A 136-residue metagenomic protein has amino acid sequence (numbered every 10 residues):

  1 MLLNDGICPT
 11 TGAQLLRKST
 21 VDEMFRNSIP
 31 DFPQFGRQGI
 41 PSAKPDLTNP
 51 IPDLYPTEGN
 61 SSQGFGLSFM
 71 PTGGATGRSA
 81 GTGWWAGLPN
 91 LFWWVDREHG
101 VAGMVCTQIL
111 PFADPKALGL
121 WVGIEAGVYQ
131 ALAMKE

Functional and structural regions predicted by a protein language model:
M1-E136: Catalytic loop of the DD-peptidase/beta-lactamase superfamily, centered on the K-T-G motif and neighboring
